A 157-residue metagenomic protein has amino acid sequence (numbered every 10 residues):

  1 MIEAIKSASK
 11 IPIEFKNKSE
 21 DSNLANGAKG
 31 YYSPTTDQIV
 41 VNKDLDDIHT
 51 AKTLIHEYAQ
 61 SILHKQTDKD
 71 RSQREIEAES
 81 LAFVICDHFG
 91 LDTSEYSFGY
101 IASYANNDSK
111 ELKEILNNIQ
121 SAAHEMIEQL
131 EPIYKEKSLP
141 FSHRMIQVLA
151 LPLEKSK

Functional and structural regions predicted by a protein language model:
A4-A8, E14-T36: Catalytic zinc-binding patch centered on the HExxH motif and its immediate surroundings that defines zinc-dependent
L24, L45, Y134-S138: Active-site-adjacent structural elements in folded domains
K29-P34, H49, I55, Y96: Positively charged, aromatic-enriched nucleic acid-contacting surfaces
T36-T53, Q66-Q73: Short pre-active-site segment immediately N-terminal to the catalytic Zn-binding motif
K52-K65, A78: Active-site recognition of the HExxH zinc-binding catalytic motif
Q73-H88: An active-site-proximal "capping" alpha-helix that borders the catalytic cofactor pocket
C86-L149: Long, well-structured alpha-helical subdomains associated with metal-dependent extracellular/ecto-lumenal hydrolases
A150-K157: Non-Sec secretion/translocation targeting segments of pathogen effectors
